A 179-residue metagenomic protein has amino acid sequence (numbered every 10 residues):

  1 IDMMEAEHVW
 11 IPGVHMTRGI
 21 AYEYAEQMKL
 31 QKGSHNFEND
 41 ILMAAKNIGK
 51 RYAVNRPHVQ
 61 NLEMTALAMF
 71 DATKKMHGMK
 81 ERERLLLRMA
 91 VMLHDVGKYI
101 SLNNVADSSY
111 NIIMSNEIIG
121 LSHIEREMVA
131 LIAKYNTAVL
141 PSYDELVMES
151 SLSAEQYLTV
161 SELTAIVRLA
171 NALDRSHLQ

Functional and structural regions predicted by a protein language model:
I1-E26: Phosphate-binding glycine-rich/basic clefts of nucleotide- and phosphate-handling proteins, predominantly
E7, K32-H35, N39, K80-E83 (+1 more regions): Short, well-ordered helical secondary-structure segments
H15, D40, P57: Conserved active-site and cofactor/substrate-binding residues in soluble primary-metabolism enzymes
M28-I48: Long, charged amphipathic helices and adjacent flexible linkers at domain junctions
A45-G49, H58, E63-L178: Divalent metal-dependent catalytic cores for phosphoryl transfer on phosphate-bearing substrates
